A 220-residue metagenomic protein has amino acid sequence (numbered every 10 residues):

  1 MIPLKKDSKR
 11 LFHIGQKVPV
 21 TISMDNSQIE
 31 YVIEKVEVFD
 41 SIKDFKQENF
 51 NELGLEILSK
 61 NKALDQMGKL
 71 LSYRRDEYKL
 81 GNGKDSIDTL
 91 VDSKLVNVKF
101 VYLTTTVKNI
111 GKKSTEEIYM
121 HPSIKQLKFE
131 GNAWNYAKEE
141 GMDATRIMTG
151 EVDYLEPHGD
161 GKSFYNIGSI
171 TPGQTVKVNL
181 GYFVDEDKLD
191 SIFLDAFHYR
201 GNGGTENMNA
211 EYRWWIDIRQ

Functional and structural regions predicted by a protein language model:
M1-Q220: Conserved functional micro-motifs across diverse proteins
